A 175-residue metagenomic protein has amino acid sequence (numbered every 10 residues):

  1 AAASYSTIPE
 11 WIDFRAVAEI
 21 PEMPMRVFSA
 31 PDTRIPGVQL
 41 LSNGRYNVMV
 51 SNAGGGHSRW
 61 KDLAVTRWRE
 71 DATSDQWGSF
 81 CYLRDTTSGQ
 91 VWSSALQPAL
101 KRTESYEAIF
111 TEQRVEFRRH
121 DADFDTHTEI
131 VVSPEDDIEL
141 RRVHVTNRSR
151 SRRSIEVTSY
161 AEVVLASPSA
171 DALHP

Functional and structural regions predicted by a protein language model:
A1-P175: Anionic coordination/interaction segments
